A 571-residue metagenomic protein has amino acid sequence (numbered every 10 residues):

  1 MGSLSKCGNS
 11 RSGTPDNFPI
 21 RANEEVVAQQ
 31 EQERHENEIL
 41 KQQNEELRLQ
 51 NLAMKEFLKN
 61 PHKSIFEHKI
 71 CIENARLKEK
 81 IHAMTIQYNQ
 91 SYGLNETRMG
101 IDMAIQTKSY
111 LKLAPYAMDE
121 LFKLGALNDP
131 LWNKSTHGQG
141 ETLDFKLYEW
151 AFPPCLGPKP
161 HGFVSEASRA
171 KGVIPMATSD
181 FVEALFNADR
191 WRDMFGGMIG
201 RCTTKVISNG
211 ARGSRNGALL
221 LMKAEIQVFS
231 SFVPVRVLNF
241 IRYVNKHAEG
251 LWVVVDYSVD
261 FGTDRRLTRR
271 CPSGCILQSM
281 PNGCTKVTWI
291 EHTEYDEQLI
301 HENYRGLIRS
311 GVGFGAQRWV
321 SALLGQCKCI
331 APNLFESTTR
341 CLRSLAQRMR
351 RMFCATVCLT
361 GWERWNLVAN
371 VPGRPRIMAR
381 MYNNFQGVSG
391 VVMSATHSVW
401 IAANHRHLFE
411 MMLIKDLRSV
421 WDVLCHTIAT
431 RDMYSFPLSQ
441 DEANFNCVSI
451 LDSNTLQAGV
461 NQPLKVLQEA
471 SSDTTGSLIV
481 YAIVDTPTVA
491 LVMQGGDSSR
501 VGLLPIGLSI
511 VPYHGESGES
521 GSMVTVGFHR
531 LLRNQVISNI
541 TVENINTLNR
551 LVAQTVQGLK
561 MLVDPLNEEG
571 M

Functional and structural regions predicted by a protein language model:
M1, D16-N23, L47, L323 (+3 more regions): Generic low-polarity alpha-helical segments
M1-R34, K55-E79, T85-I105: Intrinsically disordered, low-complexity regulatory regions of plant transcription factors
N44, N51-M54, L58-N60, W289: N-terminal amphipathic alpha-helical or helix-forming assembly modules
I86, L94-M571: Eukaryotic helix-grip
